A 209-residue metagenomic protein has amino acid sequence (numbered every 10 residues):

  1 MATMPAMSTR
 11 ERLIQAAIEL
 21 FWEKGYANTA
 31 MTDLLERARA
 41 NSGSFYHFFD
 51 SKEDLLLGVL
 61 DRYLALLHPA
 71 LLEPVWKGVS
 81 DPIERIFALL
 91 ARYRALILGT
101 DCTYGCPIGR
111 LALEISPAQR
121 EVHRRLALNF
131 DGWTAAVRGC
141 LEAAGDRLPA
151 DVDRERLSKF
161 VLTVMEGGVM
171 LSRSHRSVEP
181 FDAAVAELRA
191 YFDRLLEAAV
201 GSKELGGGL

Functional and structural regions predicted by a protein language model:
R12, A16-D54, G58: Helix-turn-helix
G58, L72-Y104, R154-V161: Hydrophobic alpha-helical connector segments
D61-L67: Short, basic, alpha-helical segments at the C-terminal edge of helix-turn-helix-like DNA-binding modules
G78, A118-R120, R124, F130-L157 (+1 more regions): Hydrophobic alpha-helical bundle segments that form small-molecule/ligand-binding pockets
R85-A88, T100-R124: Amphipathic alpha-helical segments used for helix-helix packing
L96-G99, G139, L162-E179, Y191-V200: Amphipathic C-terminal alpha-helical segment
Y104, G109, D151-L171, E187-Y191: Hydrophobic alpha-helical segments that form the core of small-molecule binding pockets and/or dimer interfaces
